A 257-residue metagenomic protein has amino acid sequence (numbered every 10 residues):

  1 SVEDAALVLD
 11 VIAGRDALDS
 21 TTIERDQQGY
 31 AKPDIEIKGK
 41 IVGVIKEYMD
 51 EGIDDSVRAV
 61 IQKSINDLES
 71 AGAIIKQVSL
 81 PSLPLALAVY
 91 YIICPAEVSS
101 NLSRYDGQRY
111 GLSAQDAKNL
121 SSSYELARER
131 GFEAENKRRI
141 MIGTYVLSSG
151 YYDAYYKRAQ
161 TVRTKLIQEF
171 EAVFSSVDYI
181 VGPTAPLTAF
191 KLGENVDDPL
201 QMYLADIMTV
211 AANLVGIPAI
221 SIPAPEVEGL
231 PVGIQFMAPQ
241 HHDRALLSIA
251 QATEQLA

Functional and structural regions predicted by a protein language model:
S1-D54, Q62-A71, M141-Q168, S176 (+1 more regions): Structural helix-boundary/capping segments
Y30-K32, E51, V89, L126-G131: A short glycine-threonine-serine/GTX helix/turn-capping micro-motif
I37, S82-L83, D106-L214: Serine-dependent amide/ester hydrolase catalytic core
D55-V57, L87-A96, K191-D197: Short glycine/threonine-rich loop-to-helix capping motif typified by GTGT followed within a few residues by an Asp-Pro
R58-Q62, P95, I167, A205: Generic non-transmembrane alpha-helix signal with a bias for helix starts/N-cap capping motifs
I74-S79, I220: General small-molecule cofactor/ligand-binding pocket signal
A88-E97, R139-L147: Short, hydrophobic/amphipathic alpha-helical patches that form generic packing surfaces within helical domains
